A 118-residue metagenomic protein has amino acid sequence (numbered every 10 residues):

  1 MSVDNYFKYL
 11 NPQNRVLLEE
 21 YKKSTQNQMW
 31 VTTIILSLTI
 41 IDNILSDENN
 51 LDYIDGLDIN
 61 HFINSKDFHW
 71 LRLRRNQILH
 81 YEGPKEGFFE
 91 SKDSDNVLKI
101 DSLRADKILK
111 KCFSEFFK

Functional and structural regions predicted by a protein language model:
M1-M29: Charged alpha-helical initiation segments
S2-D4, L57, S91: A short, mixed-charge helix-start or loop-turn motif at secondary-structure junctions
Y6, T25-M29, N60-I63, S94-V97 (+1 more regions): Non-transmembrane, amphipathic alpha-helical segments
Q13-L17, L36, R74: Amphipathic, well-ordered alpha-helical segments in soluble domains
K22, N27-E48: Short, hydrophobic, well-ordered secondary-structure elements
M29, I40, E48-D52, E82-E86 (+1 more regions): Long, hydrophobic, amphipathic alpha-helical segments used as structural scaffolds
S46-Q77: Short, charged amphipathic alpha-helical segments flanked by flexible coils
W70, R74-K118: Charge-enriched, short contiguous segments at helix-coil
